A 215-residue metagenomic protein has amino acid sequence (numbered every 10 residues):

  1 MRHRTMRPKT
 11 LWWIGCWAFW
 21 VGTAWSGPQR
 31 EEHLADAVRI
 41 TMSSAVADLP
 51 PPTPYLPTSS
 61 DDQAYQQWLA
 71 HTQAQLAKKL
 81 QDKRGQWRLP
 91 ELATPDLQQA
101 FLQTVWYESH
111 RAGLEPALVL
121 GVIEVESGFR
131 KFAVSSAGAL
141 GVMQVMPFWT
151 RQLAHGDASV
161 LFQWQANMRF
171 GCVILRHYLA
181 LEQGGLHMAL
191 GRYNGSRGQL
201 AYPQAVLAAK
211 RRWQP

Functional and structural regions predicted by a protein language model:
M1-E124, F132, Q152, A208-P215: Cell-wall glycan-active module
H71, Q75, A100, T104-Y107 (+7 more regions): Extracytoplasmic/secreted proteins, especially bacterial periplasmic and envelope-associated proteins
V125-F129, S196-Q199: A short structural micro-motif
S135-S136, P203: Outer-membrane beta-barrel translocator domains and adjoining extracellular loop/strand segments of Gram-negative
S136-A139, L161-F162, G195: A glycine-rich, coil/turn loop motif that links secondary-structure elements
S136-H155, G171: Substrate-binding/active-site groove segments that recognize and process beta-1,4-linked N-acetyl-hexosamine
V142, P147-R151, L181-P215: Catalytic and substrate-binding regions of cell-wall glycan-acting enzymes that process beta-1,4-linked
A158-N167: A short, structured beta-strand-centered segment in the mid-to-C-terminal lobe of catalytic cores from group-transfer
